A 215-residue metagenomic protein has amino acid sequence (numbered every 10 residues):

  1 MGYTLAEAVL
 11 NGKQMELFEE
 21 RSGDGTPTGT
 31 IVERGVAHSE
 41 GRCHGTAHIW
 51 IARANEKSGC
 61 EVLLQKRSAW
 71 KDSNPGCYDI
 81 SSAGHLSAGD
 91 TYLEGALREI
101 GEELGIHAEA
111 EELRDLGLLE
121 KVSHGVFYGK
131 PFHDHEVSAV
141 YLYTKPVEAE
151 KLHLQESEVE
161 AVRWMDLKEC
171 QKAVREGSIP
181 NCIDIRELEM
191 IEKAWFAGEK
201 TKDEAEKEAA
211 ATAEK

Functional and structural regions predicted by a protein language model:
G2, G76-Y78, S82, G117-K215: Nudix hydrolase/Nudix homology domain
Y3-K57: Acidic, metal-coordinating catalytic segment for phosphate/diphosphate chemistry, firing primarily on the Nudix
V36-E40, W70-N74, V162: A short local loop/turn or secondary-structure capping micro-motif enriched for an aromatic residue
T46-H85: A glycine-rich, hydrophobic loop/mini-helix early in the fold
L64, S81-L118: The catalytic Nudix box helix
